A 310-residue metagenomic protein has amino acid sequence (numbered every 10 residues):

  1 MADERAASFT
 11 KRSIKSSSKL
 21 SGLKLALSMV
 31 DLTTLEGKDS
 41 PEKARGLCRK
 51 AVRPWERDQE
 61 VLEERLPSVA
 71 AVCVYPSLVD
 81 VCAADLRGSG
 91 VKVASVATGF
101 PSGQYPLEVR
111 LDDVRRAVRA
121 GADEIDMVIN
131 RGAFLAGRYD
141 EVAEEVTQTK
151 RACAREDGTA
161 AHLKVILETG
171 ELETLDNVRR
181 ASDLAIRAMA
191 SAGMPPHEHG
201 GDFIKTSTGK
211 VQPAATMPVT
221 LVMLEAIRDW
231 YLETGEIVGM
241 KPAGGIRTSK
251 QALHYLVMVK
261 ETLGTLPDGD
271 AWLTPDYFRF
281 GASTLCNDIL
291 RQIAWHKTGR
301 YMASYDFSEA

Functional and structural regions predicted by a protein language model:
M1-V30: Charged, compositionally biased N-terminal leader segments and the immediate start of the first structured element
S17-L25, K38-P67, S77-K241, R247-Y277 (+1 more regions): Alpha/beta enzyme core
L35: A short, histidine- and acid-enriched strand-loop-helix "catalytic/donor-clamping" loop that lines the nucleotide-sugar
T284-N287: Short, flexible loop segments at boundaries between secondary-structure elements
